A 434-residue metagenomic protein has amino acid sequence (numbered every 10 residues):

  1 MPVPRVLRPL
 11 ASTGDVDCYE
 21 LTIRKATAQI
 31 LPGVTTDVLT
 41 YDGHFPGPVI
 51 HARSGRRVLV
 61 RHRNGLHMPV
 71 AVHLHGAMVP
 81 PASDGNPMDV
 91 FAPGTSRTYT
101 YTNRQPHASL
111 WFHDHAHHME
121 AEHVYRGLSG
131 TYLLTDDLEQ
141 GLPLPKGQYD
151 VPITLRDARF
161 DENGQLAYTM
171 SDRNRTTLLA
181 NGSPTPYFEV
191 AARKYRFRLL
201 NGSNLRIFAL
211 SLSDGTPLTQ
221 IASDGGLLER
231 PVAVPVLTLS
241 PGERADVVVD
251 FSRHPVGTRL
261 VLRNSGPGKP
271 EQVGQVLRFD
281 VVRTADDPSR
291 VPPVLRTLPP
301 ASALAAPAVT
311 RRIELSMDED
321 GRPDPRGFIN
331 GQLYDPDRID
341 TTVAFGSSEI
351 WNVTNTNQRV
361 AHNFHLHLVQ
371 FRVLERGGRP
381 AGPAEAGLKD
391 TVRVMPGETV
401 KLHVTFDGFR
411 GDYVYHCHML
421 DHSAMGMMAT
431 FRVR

Functional and structural regions predicted by a protein language model:
M1-D250, R278-V294, A303-M317, V400 (+1 more regions): Histidine-centered copper-binding motifs that mark active-site loops of extracellular/periplasmic copper enzymes
L31, L74-G76, A82-P87, F91 (+2 more regions): Active-site pocket scaffolds in enzymes
H62, D114, N264, R311 (+2 more regions): Polar/charged side chains located within well-ordered beta-strands of beta-rich proteins
G65-H67, H107, Y125, L205 (+5 more regions): A cross-taxa feature marking solvent-exposed loop/turn segments within ectodomains of secreted and single-pass membrane
T102-P106, D250-V256, T405-G411: Short, surface-exposed loop/turn segments at beta-strand-coil junctions that are enriched for proline with nearby
E120, R253-A285, D412-F431: Terminal connector regions
S240, V248-V249, S265, E271 (+3 more regions): Metal-dependent phosphoester/phosphodiester hydrolase catalytic core
V294, L298, V343: Metal-dependent amide/peptide-bond hydrolase catalytic core, centered on the "pita-bread" metallohydrolase fold
